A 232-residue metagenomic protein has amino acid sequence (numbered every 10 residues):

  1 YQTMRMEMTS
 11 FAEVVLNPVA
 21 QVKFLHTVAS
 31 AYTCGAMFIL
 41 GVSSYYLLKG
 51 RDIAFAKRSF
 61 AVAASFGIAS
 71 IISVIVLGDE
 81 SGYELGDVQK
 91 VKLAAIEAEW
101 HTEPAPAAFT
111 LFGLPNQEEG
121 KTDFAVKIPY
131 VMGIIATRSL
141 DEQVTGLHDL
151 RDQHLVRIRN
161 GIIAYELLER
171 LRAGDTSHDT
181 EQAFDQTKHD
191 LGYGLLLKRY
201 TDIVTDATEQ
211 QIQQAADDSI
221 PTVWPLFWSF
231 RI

Functional and structural regions predicted by a protein language model:
Y1-I232: Polytopic transmembrane helical bundles with strong interfacial aromatic enrichment
